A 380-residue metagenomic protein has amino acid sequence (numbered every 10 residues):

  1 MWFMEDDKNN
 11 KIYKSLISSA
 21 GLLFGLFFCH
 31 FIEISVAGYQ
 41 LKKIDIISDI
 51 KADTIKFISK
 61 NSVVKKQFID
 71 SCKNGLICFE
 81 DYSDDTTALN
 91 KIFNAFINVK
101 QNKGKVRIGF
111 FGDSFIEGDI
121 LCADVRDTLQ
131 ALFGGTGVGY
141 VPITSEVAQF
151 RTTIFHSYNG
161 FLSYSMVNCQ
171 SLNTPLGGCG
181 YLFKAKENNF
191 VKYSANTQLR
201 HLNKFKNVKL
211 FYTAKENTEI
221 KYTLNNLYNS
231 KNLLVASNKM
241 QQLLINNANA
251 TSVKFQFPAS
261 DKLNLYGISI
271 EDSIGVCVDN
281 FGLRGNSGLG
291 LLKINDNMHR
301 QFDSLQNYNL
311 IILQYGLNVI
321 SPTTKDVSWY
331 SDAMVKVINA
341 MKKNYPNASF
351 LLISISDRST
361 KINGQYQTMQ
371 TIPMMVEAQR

Functional and structural regions predicted by a protein language model:
W2-L22: N-terminal Sec-pathway targeting helices
L16-I34: Hydrophobic membrane-insertion alpha-helices, especially the h-region of bacterial N-terminal signal peptides
S35-T54: Ser/Thr/Pro/Gly-rich low-complexity linker/stalk segments immediately outside membranes or between
D53-F110, S165, P175-K186: Membrane/wall-proximal cationic-aromatic binding patches
D84-I97, L291-S304, D332-A340: Alpha-helical scaffolding within the catalytic cores of extracellular/periplasmic polymer-degrading hydrolases
R107, E117-N225, N232-D332, P373-M374: Conserved SGNH/GDSL esterase-like catalytic core that processes O-acyl groups on lipids and polysaccharides
L310-G316, S331-K342, S349-R358: Conserved, well-ordered alpha-helix/loop/beta-strand core segments that scaffold catalytic motifs
D357-R380: Substrate-gating cap/lid alpha-helix
